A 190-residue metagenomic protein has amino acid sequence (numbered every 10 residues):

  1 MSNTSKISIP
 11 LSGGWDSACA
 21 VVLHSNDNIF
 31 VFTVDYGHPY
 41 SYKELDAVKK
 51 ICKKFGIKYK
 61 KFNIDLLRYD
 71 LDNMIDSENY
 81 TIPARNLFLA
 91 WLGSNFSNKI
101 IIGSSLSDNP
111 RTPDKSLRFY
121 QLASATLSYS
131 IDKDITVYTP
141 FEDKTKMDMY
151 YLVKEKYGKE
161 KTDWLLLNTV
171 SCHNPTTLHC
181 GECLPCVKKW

Functional and structural regions predicted by a protein language model:
S2-W190: Nucleotide-activated chemistry modules centered on ATP-dependent adenylation/adenylyltransferase
